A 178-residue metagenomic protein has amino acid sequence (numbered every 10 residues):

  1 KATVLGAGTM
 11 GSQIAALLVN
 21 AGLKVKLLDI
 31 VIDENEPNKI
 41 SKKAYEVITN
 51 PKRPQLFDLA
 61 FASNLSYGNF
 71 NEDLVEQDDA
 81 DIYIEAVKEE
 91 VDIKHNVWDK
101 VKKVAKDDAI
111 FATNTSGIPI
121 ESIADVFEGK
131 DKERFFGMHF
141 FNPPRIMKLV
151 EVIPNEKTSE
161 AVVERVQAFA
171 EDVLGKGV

Functional and structural regions predicted by a protein language model:
K1-V47: NAD(P)+-binding Rossmann beta1-loop-alpha1 motif at the extreme N-terminus of oxidoreductases
T3-L5, E85, I153: Short glycine-rich or small-residue beta-strand-to-loop segments that form or flank ligand, phosphate, metal/Fe-S
G6, I14, I93, V97 (+2 more regions): General structural feature for long, well-ordered alpha-helical segments within catalytic domains of soluble enzymes
M10, Y83, N142: Conserved RecA-like P-loop NTPase ATPase core
L17, A21, A44-K52, V104 (+2 more regions): Change "in soluble alpha/beta enzymes" to "in soluble alpha/beta proteins
K26, S66-G68, F136: General small-molecule cofactor/ligand-binding pocket signal
I30-K43, V47-F111, G117-S122, V126-G129 (+2 more regions): Rossmann-like NAD(P)-binding element
A109-V178: Rossmann-fold dinucleotide-binding core
